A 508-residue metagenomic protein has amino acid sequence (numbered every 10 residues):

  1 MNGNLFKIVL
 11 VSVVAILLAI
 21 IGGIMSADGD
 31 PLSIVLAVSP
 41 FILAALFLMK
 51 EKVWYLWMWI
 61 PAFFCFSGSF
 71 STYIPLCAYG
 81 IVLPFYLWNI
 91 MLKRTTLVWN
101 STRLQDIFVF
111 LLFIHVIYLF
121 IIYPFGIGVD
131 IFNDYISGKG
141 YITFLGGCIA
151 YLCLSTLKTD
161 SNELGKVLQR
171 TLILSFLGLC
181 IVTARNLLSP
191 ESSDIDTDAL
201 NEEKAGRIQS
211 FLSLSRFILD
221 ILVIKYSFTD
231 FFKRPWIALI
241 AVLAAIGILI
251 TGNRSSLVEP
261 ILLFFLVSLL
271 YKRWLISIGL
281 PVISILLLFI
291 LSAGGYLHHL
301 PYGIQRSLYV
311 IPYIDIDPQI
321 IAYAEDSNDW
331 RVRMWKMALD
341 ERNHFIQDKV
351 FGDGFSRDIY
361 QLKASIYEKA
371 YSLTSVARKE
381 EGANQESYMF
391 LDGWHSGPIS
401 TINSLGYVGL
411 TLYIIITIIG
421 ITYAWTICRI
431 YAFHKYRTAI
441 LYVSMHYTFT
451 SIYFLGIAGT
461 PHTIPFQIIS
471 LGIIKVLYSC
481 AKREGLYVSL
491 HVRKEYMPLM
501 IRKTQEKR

Functional and structural regions predicted by a protein language model:
G22-S33, G68-A78, N186, G206-L212 (+4 more regions): Helix-loop-helix junctions and helix-breaking kinks within/between transmembrane helices of multi-pass membrane
P40-I42, I149-C153, G165-S192, A205-Y271 (+1 more regions): Alpha-helical transmembrane segments of multi-pass inner-membrane proteins
A45-L145, K233, S444-T450: N-terminal hydrophobic segments of proteins, predominantly signal-anchor/transmembrane helices of inner/organellar
M49-K52, I90-I107, I224-L239, K272-G279 (+1 more regions): Membrane-interface helix-loop-helix junctions at transmembrane boundaries of multi-pass membrane enzymes, predominantly
W54-L56, V98-H115, I142-L145, Y151-V182 (+1 more regions): Interfacial loop-to-transmembrane-helix boundary motif in multi-pass membrane proteins
I246, I250-T251, Y271-Y323, E341-H344: A membrane-periplasm/extracellular boundary helix in multi-pass inner-membrane enzymes that assemble envelope glycans
E325, D329, R333-D340, Q347-L405: Long extracytoplasmic/lumenal interhelical loops at the membrane interface of multi-pass membrane proteins
D392-S396, N403-S404, I414-G456, I473: Loop-to-helix entry and N-terminal half of a specific, functionally important transmembrane alpha helix in multi-pass
